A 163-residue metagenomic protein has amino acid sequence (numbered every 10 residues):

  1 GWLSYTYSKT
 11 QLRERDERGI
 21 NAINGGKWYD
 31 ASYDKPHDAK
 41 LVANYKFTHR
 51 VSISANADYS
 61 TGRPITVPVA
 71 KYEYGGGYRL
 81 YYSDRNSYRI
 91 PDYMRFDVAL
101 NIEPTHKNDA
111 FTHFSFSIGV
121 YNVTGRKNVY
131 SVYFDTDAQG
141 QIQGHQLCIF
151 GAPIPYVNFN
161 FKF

Functional and structural regions predicted by a protein language model:
G1-V67: Gram-negative outer-membrane beta-barrel transporters
T6, D30, D34-K40, Y93-A99 (+2 more regions): Transmembrane beta-barrel architecture of outer-membrane proteins
R15-N24, Y74-Y82, T136-Q141: Flexible, solvent-exposed coil segments and beta strand-coil junctions, predominantly the extracellular/periplasmic
N24-Y29, S83-S87, I142-L147: Extracellular loop and loop/strand-boundary signature of outer-membrane beta-barrel proteins
K40, K46-T48, G77-Y88, T105: Generic detector of contiguous secondary-structure segments
R50, Y59-G76, R95, I102-F163: C-terminal beta-signal and adjacent terminal beta-strands/loops of Gram-negative outer-membrane beta-barrel proteins
Y82-D97, F163: Outer-membrane beta-barrel transmembrane domain signature
